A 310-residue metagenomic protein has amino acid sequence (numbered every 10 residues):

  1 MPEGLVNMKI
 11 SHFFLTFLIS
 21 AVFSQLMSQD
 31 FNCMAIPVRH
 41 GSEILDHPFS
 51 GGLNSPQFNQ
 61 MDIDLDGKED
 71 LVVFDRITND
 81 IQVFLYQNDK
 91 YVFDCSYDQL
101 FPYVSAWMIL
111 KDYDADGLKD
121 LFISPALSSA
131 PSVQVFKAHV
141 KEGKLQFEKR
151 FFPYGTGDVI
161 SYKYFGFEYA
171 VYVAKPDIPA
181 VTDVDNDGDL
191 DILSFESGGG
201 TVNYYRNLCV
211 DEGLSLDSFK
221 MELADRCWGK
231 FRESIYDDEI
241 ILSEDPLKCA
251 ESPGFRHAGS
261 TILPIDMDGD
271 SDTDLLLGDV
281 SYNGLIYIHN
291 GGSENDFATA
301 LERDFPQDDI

Functional and structural regions predicted by a protein language model:
M1-C33: Bacterial Sec-dependent N-terminal signal peptides
M27-I310: Beta-propeller-forming repeat regions
